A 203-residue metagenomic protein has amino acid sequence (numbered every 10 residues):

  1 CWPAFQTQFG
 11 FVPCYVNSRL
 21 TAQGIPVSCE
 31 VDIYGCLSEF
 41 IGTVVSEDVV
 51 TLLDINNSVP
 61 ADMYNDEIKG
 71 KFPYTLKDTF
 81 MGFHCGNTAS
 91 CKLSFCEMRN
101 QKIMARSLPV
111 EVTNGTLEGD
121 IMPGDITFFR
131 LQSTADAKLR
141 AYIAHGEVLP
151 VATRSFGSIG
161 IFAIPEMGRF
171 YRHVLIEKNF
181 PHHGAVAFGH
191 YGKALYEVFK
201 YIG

Functional and structural regions predicted by a protein language model:
C1-G10: A charged, amphipathic alpha-helical module
F9-G24: Acidic catalytic cores of enzymes that act on phosphate-bearing nucleotides/polynucleotides
P26-Y34, G160, V186-A187: Active-site nucleophile and cofactor-binding loops and adjacent substrate-binding regions of central metabolic enzymes
E30-D66: Catalytic phosphate/nucleotide-handling subdomain of diverse soluble enzymes
E67, K71-F72, L76, I159-A163: Charged, glycine/proline-rich intrinsically disordered loops and linkers
F72-G119: Active-site rim beta-loop-alpha module in soluble metabolic enzymes
Q101-G203: Extended hydrophobic packing segments that form well-structured cores
